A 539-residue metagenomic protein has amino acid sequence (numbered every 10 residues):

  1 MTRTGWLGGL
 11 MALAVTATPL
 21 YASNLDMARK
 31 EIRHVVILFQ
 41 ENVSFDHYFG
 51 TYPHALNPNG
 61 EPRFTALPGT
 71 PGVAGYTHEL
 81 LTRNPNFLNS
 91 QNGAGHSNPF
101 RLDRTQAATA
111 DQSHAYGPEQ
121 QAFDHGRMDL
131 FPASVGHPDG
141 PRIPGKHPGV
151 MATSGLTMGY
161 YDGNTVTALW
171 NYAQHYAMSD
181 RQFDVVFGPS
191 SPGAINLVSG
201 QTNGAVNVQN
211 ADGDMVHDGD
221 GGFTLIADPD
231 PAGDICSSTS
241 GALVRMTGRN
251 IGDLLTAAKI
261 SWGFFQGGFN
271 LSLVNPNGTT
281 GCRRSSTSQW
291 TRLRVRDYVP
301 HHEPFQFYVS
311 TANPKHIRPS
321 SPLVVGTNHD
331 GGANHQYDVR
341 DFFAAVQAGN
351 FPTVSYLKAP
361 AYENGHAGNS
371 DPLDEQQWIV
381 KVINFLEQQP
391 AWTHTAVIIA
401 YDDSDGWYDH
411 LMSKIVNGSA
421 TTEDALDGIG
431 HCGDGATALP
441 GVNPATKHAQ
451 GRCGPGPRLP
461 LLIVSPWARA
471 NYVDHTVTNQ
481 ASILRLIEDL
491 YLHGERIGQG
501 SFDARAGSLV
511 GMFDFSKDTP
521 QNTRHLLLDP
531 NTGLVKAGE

Functional and structural regions predicted by a protein language model:
M1-G8: Bacterial N-terminal signal peptides that target proteins for export
G8-A17: Bacterial N-terminal signal peptides
Y21-E539: N-terminal pro-sequences and low-complexity stem/linker regions of secreted or lumenal proteins
